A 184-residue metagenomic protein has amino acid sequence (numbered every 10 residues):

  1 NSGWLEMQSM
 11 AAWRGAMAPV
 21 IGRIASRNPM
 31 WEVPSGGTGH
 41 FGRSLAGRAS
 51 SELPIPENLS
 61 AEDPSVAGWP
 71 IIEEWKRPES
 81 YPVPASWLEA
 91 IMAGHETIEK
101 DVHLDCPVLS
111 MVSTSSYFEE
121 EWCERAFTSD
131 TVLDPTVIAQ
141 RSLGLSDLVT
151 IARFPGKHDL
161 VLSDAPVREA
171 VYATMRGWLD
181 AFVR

Functional and structural regions predicted by a protein language model:
N1-P82: Alpha/beta-hydrolase-fold enzymes
S2-W4, V112-S116: Glycine-rich beta-alpha junction loops
E32-V33, G37-T38, E96-D105: The feature captures the conserved acid-bearing segment of alpha/beta-hydrolase catalytic domains
R77-D101: Active-site nucleophile elbow and catalytic-triad environment of alpha/beta-hydrolase enzymes
L104, S110-V112: Short beta-strand/loop motif that positions the catalytic acidic residue of the alpha/beta-hydrolase fold
T114-Y117, G156-H158: Acidic beta-to-alpha connecting loop that harbors the catalytic carboxylate
E119-V149: Active-site-adjacent alpha-helix of alpha/beta-hydrolase-fold enzymes
Q140, G144-R184: Catalytic active-site module of serine/aspartate enzymes centered on a nucleophile-bearing elbow/loop
